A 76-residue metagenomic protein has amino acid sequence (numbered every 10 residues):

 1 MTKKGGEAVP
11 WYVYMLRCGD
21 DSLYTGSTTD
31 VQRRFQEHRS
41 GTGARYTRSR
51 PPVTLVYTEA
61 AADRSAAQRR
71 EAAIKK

Functional and structural regions predicted by a protein language model:
M1-K76: GIY-YIG nuclease catalytic motif and its immediate N-terminal context
